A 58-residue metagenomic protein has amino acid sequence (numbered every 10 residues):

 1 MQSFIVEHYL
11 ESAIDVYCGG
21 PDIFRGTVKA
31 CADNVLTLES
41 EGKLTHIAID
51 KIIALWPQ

Functional and structural regions predicted by a protein language model:
M1-Q58: Conserved RNA-binding domains used in RNP assembly and mRNA/RNA metabolism
